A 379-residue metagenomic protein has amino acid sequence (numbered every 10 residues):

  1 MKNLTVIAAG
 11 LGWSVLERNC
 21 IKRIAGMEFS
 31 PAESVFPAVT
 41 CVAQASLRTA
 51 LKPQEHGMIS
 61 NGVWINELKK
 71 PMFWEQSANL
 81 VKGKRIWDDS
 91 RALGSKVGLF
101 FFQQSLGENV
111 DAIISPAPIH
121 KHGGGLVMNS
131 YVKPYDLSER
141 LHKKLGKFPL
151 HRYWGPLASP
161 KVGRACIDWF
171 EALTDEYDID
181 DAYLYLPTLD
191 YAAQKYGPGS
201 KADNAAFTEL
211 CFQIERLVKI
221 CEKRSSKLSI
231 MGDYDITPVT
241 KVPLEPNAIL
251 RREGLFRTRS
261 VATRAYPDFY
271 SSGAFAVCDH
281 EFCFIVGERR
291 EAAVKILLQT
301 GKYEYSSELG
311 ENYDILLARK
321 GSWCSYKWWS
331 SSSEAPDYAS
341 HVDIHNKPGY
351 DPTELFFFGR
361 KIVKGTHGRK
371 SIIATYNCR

Functional and structural regions predicted by a protein language model:
M1-L16, L47, S90, D180-P187 (+8 more regions): Beta-strand elements within well-structured catalytic alpha/beta cores of enzymes that handle phosphate/sulfate esters
G10-W13, A38, P53, Q103-G107 (+4 more regions): Short, solvent-exposed loop/turn segments at secondary-structure junctions
V15-R18, V110-D111, Q194-Y196, V239-P243: A short acidic (Asp/Glu
L16-H56, G98: Short, structured active-site-proximal loop/turn typified by the sulfatase FGly-forming signature C/S-X-P-X-R
N19, E33, A38-V39, G62-N79 (+4 more regions): Secreted, luminal/periplasmic, and some membrane-associated catalytic domains that remodel anionic oxygen-ester
L51-G197, G273-Y305, Y326: His/Asp/Glu-rich, glycine-adjacent segments that coordinate divalent cations and/or stabilize oxyanion chemistry on
S115-K143, N204-F212, N247-Y266: Acidic, His- and aromatic-enriched active-site or binding-groove loops in soluble protein domains that engage sugars
K320-R379: Low-complexity, glycine/alanine/valine/leucine- and proline-rich hydrophobic stretches
